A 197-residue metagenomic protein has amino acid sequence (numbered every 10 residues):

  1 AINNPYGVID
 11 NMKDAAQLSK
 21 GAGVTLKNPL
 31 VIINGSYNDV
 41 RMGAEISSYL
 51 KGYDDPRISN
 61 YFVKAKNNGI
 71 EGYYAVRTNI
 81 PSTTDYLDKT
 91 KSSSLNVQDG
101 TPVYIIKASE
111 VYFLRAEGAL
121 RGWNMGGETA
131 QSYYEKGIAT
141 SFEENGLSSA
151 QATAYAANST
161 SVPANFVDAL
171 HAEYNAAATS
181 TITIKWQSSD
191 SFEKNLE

Functional and structural regions predicted by a protein language model:
I2-R115, L120-R121, G126-E197: Hydrophobic-face positions in mid-chain alpha helices that act as interaction patches
